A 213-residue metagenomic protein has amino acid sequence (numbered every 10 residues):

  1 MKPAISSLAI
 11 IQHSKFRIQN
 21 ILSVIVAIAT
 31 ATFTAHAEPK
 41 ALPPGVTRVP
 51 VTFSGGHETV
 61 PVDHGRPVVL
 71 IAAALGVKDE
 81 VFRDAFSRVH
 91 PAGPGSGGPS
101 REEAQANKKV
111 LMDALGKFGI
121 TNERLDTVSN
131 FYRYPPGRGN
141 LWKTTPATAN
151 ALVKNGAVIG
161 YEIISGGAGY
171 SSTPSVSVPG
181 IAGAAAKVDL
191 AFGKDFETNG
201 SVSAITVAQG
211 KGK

Functional and structural regions predicted by a protein language model:
P3-I21: Short, basic, low-complexity termini and linkers enriched in Ser/Thr/Gly/Pro that act as targeting/leader peptides
I21-T32: Bacterial N-terminal signal peptides
T32-E38: Bacterial Sec-dependent signal peptides at the C-terminal "C-region" and cleavage site
E38-R48, G56, K117-F118, E123-R124 (+1 more regions): Long, charge-rich, low-complexity intrinsically disordered regions
P39-V77, D84: Immediate post-signal-peptide N-terminus of mature secreted/exported proteins
G76-V89, Y170: LysM (lysin motif) carbohydrate-binding repeats in extracellular/periplasmic proteins that recognize
S96-Y132, N199-V207: Long, compositionally biased
S129-K213: Conserved, function-critical positions that sit in or immediately flank catalytic and ligand-binding motifs
